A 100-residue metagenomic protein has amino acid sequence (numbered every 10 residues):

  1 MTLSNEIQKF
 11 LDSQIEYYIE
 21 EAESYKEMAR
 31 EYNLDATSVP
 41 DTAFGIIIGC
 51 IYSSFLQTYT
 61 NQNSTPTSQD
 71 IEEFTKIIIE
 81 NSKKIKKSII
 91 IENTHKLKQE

Functional and structural regions predicted by a protein language model:
M1-Y17, I85-E100: Low-complexity intrinsically disordered segments
T2-F10, V39-C50, Q69, E73-E80: Alpha-helix boundary/N-cap detector
Q14, C50-S54, T58, N81 (+1 more regions): Amphipathic alpha-helical segments in well-ordered regions
I19-N61: Amphipathic alpha-helical interaction modules
Y59-E100: Charged low-complexity stretches with an acidic bias
